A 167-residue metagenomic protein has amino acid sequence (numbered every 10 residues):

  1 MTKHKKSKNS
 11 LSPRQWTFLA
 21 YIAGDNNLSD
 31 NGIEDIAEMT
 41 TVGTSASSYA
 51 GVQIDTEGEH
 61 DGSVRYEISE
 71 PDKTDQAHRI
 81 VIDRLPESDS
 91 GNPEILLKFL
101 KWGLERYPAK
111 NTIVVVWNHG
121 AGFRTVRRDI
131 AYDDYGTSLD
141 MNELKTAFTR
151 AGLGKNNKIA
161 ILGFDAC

Functional and structural regions predicted by a protein language model:
M1-K110: N-terminal extension/subdomain marker
N111-R124, R128-C167: Catalytic cores of nucleophile-dependent amide-cleaving enzymes
